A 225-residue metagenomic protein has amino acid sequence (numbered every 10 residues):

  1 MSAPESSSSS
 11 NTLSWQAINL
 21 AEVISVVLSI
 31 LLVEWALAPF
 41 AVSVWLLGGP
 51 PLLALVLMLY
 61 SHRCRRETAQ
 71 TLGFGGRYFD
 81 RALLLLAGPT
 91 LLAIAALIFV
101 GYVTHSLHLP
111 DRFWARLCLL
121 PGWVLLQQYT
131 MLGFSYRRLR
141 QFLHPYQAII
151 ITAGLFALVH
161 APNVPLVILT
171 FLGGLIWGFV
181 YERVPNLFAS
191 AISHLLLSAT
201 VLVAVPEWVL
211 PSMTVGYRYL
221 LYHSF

Functional and structural regions predicted by a protein language model:
M1-T68, L202-F225: N-terminal, membrane-interfacial amphipathic/helix-forming hydrophobic leader that caps and precedes the first
V26-W35, L91-V100, A153-P162, L196-P206: Aromatic-anchored segments of alpha-helical transmembrane domains
V33-W35, V167-H223: Functionally important transmembrane alpha-helices
F40-G49, H108-F113, V164-F171: Short, aromatic-rich membrane-interface segments at the entry and exit of alpha-helical transmembrane domains
G48-P51, A87, L91, L117 (+7 more regions): Residue-level signature of the transmembrane alpha-helical core of multi-pass small-molecule transporters
L52-L55, L59-R112: "…centered on the first transmembrane helix and the immediately adjacent amphipathic helix/loop
A54, L97-I98, Y102, S106-L158: Function-critical hydrophobic alpha-helical transmembrane segments in multi-pass membrane proteins
A82, F134, A148-I149, L187-A191: Alpha-helical transmembrane segments and their helix-entry boundary regions
